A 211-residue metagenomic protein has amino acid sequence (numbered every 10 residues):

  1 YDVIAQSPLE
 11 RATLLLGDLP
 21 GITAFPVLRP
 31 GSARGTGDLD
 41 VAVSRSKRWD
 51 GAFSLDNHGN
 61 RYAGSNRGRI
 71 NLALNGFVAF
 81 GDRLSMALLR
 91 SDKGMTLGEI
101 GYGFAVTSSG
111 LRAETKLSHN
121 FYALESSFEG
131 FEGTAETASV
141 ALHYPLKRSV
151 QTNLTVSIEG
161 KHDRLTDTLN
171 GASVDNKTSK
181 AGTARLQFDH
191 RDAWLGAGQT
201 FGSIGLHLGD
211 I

Functional and structural regions predicted by a protein language model:
Y1-E114, R148: Outer-membrane beta-barrel initiation region
A105, R112-I211: Transmembrane beta-strand segments of outer-membrane beta-barrel domains in Gram-negative and organellar OMPs
